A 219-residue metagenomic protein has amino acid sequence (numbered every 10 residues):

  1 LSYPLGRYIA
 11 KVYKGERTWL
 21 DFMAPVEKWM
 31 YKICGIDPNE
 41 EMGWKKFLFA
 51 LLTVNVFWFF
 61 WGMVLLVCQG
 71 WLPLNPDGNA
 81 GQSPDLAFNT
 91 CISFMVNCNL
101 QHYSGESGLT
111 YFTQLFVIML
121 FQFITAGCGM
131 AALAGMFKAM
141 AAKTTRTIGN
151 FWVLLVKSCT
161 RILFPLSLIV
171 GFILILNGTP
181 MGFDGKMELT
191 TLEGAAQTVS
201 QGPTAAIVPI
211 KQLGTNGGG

Functional and structural regions predicted by a protein language model:
L1-N89, T110, A141, T145-G149 (+2 more regions): N-terminal alpha-helical transmembrane segments of multi-pass membrane transport and channel/translocase proteins
R7, W29, T113, G129 (+2 more regions): Residue-level signal for well-ordered alpha-helical segments
I33, D37-P38, V96, V117 (+2 more regions): Generic alpha-helix detector with strongest preference for long hydrophobic helices that associate with membranes
L65, L115-L120, M136, F172 (+1 more regions): Generic structural hydrophobic/aromatic packing signal, biased to beta-strands
W71-V117, M181-G219: P-loop potassium selectivity filter motif centered on the GYG triad
I92-N99, I124, C128-G135, T160-L168: Membrane-embedded alpha-helical core segments of multi-pass
E106-K138: Pore domain of cation channels
